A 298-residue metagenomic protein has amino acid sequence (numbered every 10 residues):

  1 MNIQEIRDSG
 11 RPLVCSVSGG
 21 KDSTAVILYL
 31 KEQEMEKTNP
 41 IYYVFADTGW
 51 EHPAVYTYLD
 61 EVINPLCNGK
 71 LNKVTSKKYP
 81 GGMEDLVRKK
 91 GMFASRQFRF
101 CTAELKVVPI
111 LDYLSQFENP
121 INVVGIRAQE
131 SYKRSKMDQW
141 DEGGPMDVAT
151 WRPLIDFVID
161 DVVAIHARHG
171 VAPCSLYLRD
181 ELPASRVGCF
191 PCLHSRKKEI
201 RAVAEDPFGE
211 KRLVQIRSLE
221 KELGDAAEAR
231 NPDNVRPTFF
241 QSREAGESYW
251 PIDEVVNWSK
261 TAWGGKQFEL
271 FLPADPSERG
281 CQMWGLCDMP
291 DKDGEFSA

Functional and structural regions predicted by a protein language model:
M1-A298: Nucleotide-activated chemistry modules centered on ATP-dependent adenylation/adenylyltransferase
